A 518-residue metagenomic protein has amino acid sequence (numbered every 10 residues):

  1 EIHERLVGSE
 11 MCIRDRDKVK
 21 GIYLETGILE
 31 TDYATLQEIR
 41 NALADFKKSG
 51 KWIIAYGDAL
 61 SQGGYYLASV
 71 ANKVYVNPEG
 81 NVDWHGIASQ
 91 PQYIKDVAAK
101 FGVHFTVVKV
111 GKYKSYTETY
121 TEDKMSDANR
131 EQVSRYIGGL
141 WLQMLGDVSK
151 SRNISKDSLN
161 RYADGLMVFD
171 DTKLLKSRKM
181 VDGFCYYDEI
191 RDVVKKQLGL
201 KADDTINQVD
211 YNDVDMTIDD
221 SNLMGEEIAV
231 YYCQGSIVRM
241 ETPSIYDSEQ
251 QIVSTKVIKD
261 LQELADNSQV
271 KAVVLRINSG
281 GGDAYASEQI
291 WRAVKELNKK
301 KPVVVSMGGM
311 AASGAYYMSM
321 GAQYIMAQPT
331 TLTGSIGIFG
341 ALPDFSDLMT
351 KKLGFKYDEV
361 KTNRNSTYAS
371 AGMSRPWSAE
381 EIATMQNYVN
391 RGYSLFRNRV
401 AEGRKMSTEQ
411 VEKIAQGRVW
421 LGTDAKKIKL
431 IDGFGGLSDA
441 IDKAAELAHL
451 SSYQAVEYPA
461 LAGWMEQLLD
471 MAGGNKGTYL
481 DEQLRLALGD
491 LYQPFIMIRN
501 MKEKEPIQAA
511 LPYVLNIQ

Functional and structural regions predicted by a protein language model:
E1-G8, I13: Single conserved hydrophobic/aromatic residue that forms the stacking wall/gate of nucleotide- or nucleobase-binding
E10-K73, D266-A272, A284-P302, A311: Membrane-embedded segments
I53, G64-L67, D171, V257-L261 (+5 more regions): Extended, hydrophobic alpha-helical segments in both membrane/secreted and soluble proteins
I54, D58-K114, C185-I206, S306-R364 (+1 more regions): Flexible, acidic/glycine-enriched loop-and-adjacent beta/alpha segments that face the extracytoplasmic/periplasmic side
K95-K195, S346-I428, D432, S438-A444 (+1 more regions): Charged, glycine-interspersed solvent-exposed loop segments at helix/strand-loop junctions that cap or gate access
K150-S151, D182-E227, F339, R397-G403 (+1 more regions): C-terminal long alpha-helix characteristic of the crotonase
R191, K196-V273, G280-I290: Non-cytosolic juxtamembrane linkers/loops that tether extracellular or periplasmic domains to nearby transmembrane
G225-I228, Y232-N267, Y388, A460-Q518: Intrinsic disorder and flexible/low-complexity segments
